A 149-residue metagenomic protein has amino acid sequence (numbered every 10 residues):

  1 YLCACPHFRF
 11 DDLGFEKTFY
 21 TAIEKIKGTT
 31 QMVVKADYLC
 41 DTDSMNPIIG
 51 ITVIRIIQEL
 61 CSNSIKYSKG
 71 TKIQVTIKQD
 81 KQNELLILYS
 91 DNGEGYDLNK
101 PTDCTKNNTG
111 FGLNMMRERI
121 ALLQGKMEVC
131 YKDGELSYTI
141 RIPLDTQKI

Functional and structural regions predicted by a protein language model:
F10-T30: Short beta-to-alpha transition helix within the HATPase_c
M32-L39, M127-C130: Conserved transmitter core of two-component histidine kinases
K35-Q58, K81: Conserved short strand/loop->alpha-helix "switch" segment adjacent to the catalytic nucleotide/phosphoryl-transfer site
G50-K72: Conserved ATP-binding N-box helix of the HATPase_c
K72-N83: Short beta-strand/loop element within the Bergerat-fold HATPase_c
E84, G95, K132-T139: Glycine-rich nucleotide-binding loop
D91: Acidic ATP/Mg2+-coordinating residue in the GHKL
P101-K132: ATP phosphate-binding glycine-rich loop and adjacent ATP-lid/helix-beta elements within ATP-binding kinase/ATPase
